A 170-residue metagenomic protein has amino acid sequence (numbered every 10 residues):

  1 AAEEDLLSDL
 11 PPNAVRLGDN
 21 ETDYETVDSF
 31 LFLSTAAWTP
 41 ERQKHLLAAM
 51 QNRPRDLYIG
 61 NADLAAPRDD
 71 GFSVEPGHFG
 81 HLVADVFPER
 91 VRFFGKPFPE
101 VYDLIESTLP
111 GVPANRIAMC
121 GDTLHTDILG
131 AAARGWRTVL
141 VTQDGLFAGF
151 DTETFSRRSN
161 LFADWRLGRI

Functional and structural regions predicted by a protein language model:
A2-I170: Asp-based, Mg2+/Mn2+-dependent phosphohydrolase catalytic module
